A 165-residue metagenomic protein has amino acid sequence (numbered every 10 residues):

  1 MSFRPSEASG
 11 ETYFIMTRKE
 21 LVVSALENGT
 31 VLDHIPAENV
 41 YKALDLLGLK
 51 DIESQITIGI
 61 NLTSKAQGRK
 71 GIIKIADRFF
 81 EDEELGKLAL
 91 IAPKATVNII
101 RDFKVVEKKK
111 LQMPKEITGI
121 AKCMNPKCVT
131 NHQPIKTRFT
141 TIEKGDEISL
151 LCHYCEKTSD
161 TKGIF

Functional and structural regions predicted by a protein language model:
S2, T12-Y13, R138, I164: Intrinsic disorder/low-structure terminal segments
F3-K109: Interaction interfaces in information-processing and related assembly proteins
F103-F165: Cys/His-clustered metal-coordination modules, chiefly Zn-binding fingers
